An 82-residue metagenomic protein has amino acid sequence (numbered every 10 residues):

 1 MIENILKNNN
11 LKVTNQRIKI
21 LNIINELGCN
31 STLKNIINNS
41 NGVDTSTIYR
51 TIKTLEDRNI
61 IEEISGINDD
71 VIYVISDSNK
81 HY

Functional and structural regions predicted by a protein language model:
M1-L21: Short alpha-helical segments that sit at the start of domains
L11, N25-G28: Short helix-capping/hinge SLiMs at alpha-helix to coil transitions
I20, N38, N68-D70: Conserved beta-strand edge residues that scaffold enzyme active sites
N30-N39: Short acidic, hydrophobic short linear motifs in intrinsically disordered regions
I48, I52-R58: Basic amphipathic alpha-helical segments that dock to polyanions
D57-Y82: Non-DNA-binding regulatory cores of transcription-related proteins, predominantly C-terminal effector-binding
